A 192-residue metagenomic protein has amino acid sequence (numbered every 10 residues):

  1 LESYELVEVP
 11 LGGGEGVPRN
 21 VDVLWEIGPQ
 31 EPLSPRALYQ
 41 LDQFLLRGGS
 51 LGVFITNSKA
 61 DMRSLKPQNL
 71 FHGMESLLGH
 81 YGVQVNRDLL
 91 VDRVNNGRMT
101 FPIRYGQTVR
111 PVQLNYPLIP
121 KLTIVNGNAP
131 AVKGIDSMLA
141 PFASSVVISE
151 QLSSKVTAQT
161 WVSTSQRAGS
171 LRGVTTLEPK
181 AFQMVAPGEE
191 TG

Functional and structural regions predicted by a protein language model:
L1-G192: Acidic, S/T/G-rich, low-cysteine, solvent-exposed domains in lumenal/extracellular/periplasmic regions of secretory
